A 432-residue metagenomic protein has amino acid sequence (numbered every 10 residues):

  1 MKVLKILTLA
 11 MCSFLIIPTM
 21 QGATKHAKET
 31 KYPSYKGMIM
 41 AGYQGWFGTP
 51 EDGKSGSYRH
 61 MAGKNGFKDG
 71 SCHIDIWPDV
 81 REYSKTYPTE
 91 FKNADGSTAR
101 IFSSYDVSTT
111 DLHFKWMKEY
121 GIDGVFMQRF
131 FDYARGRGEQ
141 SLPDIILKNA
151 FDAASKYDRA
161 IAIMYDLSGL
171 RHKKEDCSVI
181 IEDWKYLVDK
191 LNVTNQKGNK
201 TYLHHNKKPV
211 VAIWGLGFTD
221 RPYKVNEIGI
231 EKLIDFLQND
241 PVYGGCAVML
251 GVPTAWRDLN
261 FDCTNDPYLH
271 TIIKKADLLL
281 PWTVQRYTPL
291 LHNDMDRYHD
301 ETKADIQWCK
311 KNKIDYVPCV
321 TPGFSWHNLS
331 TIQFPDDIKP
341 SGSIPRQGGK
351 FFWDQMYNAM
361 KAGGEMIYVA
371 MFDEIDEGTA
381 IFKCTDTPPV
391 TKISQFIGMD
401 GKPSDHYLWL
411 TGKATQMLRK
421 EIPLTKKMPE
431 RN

Functional and structural regions predicted by a protein language model:
M1-K25: Bacterial Sec-dependent N-terminal signal peptides
K25-N432: Glycan-processing catalytic domains of CAZymes
